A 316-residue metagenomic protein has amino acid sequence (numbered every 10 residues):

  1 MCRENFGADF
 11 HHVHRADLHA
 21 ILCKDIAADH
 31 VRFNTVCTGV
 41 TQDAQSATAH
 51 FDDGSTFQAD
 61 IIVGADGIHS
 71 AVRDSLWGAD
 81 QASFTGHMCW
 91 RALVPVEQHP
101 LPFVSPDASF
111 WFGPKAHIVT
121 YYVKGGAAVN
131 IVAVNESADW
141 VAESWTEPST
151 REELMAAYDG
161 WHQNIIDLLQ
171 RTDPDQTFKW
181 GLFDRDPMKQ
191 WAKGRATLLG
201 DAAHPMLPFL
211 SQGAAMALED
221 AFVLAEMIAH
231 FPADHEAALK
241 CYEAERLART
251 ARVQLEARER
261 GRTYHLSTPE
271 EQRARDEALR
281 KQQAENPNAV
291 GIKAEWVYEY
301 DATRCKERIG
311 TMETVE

Functional and structural regions predicted by a protein language model:
M1-P95, A138-A142, E147-M155, V297-E316: Conserved N-terminal helical subregion
V31, A44-T48, F112, T177-D186: Short gly/ser/thr-rich secondary-structure transition/capping motifs
Q58, A128, G194-R195: Conserved catalytic motifs of the protein kinase core domain
V63-G64, W90, T120, E152-A156 (+2 more regions): Conserved mid-domain beta->alpha element of the FAD-binding
F84-G86, F103-D107, E152, Q163-W180: A short coil-to-beta-strand element that immediately follows conserved catalytic motifs
V96-V104, W140, N164, K189 (+1 more regions): Short helix-loop capping/hinge motifs at secondary-structure junctions, enriched in acidic/polar residues
P106-V141, E147, R151-G160, L182: Active-site substrate-recognition segment that forms the wall of the catalytic cavity or substrate channel
Y158, F222, K240, A244 (+1 more regions): Alpha-helical, largely C-terminal catalytic domains that coordinate divalent metal ions via clustered Asp/Glu/His
